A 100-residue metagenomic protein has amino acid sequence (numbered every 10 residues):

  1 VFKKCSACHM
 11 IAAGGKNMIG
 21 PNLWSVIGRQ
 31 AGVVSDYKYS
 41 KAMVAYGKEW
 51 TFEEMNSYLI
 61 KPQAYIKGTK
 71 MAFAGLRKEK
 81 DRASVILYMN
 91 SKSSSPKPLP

Functional and structural regions predicted by a protein language model:
V1-M18, L23: Sequence/structural segment immediately N-terminal to covalent heme-attachment motifs in c-type and related
A12, I27, G47, G75-R77: Structured beta->alpha junctions
M18, M43, K70-M71: Methionine-biased hydrophobic packing positions in alpha-helices, especially within tandem helical repeat solenoids
V26, Q30-V33, P62-I66: A short secondary-structure junction motif
V33-W50: Short Fe-S-cluster ligation motifs
E49-P100: C-terminal capping alpha-helices of c-type cytochrome domains
